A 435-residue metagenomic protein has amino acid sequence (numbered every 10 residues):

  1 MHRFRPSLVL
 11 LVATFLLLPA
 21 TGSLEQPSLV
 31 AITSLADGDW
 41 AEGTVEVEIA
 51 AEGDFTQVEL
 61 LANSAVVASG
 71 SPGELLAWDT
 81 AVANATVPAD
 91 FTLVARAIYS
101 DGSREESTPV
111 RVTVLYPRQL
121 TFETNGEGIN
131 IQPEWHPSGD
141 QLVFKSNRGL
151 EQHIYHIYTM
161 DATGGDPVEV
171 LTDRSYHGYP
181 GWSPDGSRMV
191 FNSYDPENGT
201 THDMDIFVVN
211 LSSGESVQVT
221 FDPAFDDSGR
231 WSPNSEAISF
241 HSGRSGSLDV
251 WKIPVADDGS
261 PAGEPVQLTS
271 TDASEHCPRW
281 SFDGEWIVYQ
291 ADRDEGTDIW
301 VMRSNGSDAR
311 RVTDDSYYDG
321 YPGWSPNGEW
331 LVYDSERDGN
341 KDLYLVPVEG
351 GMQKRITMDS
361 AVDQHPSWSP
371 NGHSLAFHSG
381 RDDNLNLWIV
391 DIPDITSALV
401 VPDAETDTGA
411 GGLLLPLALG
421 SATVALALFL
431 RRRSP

Functional and structural regions predicted by a protein language model:
M1-L8: Bacterial N-terminal signal peptides that target proteins for export
L10-P19: Bacterial N-terminal signal peptides
P19-P27, G409: Sec-dependent signal peptide cleavage junction
S28-Y116: Long, low-complexity serine/threonine/glycine- and acidic-rich segments characteristic of extracellular
R111-V400: Sequence signature of WD/YWTD-type beta-propeller architectures
T396, D403-E405, A427: Boundary detector for helix-to-coil junctions that initiate low-complexity/charged tails
P402-L417: Juxtamembrane/start-of-transmembrane alpha-helix segments at the extracytoplasmic/lumenal side of membrane anchors
T423-P435: C-terminal membrane-anchoring or membrane-association module
